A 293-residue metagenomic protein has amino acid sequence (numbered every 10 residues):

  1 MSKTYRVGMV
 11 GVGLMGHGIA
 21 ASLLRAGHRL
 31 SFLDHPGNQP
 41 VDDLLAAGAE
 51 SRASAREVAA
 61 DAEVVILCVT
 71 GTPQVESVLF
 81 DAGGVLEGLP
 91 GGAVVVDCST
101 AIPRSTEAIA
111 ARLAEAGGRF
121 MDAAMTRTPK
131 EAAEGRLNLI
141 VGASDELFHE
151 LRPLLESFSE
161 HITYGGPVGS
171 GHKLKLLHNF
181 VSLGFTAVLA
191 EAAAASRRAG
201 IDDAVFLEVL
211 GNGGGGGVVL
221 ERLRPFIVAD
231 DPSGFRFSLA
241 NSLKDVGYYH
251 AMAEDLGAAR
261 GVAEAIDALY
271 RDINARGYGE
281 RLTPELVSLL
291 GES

Functional and structural regions predicted by a protein language model:
M1-L67, A93, C98: NAD(P)+-binding Rossmann beta1-loop-alpha1 motif at the extreme N-terminus of oxidoreductases
I19-L23, I109, L154, A195: Hydrophobic residues within alpha-helices that form the first helical element adjacent to the glycine-rich loop
L30, S51, F120-M121, I162 (+2 more regions): Hydrophobic beta-strand scaffold residues
A55-A60, V64-V65, T72-L137: Rossmann-like NAD(P)(H) cofactor-binding subdomain of soluble oxidoreductases
T100-F180: Rossmann-fold dinucleotide-binding core
S170-E292: Helical "substrate-binding/catalytic lid" subdomain of Rossmann-like NAD(P)-dependent dehydrogenases/reductases
